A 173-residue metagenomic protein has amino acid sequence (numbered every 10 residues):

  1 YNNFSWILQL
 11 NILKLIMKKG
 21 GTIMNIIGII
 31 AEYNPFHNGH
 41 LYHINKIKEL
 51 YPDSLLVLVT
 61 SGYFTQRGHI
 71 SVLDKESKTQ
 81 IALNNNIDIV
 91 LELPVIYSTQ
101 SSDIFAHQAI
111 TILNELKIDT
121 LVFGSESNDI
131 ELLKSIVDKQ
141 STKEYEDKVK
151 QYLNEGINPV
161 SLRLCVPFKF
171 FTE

Functional and structural regions predicted by a protein language model:
N2-S5, I87, E92-E173: Active-site cores that bind ATP or allylic diphosphates and position pyrophosphate for catalysis
N3-I23: Short, Lys/Arg-enriched N-terminal segments with co-localized hydrophobic residues within the first ~10-30 amino acids
I23-K75: N-terminal catalytic cores of NTP/NDP-binding nucleotidyl/phosphoryl-transfer enzymes
H43-I47, K78, Q108-I112: A general structural detector for well-ordered alpha-helical segments in enzyme core domains, enriched
K48-E49, L83, L113-N114: N-terminal cationic-hydrophobic initiation segments that often serve targeting/anchoring roles
H69-K78, S141-E146: A charged helix-plus-loop insertion that forms the helical arch/lid used to bind and gate nucleic-acid substrates
E76-E92: Short, structured active-site "lid" loops
